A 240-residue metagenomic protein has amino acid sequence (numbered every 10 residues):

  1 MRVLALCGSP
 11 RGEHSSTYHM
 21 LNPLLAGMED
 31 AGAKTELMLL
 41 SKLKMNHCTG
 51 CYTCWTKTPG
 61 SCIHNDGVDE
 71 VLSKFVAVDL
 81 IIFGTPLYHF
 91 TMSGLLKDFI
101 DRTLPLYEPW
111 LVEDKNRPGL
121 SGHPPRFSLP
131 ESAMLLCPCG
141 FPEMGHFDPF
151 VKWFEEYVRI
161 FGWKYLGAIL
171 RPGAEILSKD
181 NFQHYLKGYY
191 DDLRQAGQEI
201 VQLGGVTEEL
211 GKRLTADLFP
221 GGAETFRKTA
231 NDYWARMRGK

Functional and structural regions predicted by a protein language model:
M1-L111, K187-K240: N-terminal beta1-alpha1-beta2 submodule of the flavodoxin-like/Rossmannoid cofactor-binding fold
C7-P10, C137-G140, G173: Short, histidine-centered active-site or binding-site loop motifs used for metal coordination, general acid-base
Y88, A174-E175: Short, solvent-exposed loop/turn segments at secondary-structure junctions
L95, E108-L166: Short, glycine-/small-residue-rich phosphate/pyrophosphate-handling segment
P149, N181-G188: Alpha-helix N-cap and loop-to-helix initiation/capping positions
G167-P172: Beta-strand-loop-alpha "switch" segments that mediate conformational coupling across diverse proteins
I176-D180: A short acidic, helix-capping loop that chelates divalent metal ions and anchors anionic groups
